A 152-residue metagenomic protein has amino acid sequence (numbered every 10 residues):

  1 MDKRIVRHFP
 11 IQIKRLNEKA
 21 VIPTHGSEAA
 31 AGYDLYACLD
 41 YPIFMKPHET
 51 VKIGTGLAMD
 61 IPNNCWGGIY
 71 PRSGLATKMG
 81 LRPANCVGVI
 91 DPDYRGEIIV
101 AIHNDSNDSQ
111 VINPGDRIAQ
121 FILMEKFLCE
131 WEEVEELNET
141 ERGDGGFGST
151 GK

Functional and structural regions predicted by a protein language model:
M1-K152: DUTPase catalytic domain/fold
